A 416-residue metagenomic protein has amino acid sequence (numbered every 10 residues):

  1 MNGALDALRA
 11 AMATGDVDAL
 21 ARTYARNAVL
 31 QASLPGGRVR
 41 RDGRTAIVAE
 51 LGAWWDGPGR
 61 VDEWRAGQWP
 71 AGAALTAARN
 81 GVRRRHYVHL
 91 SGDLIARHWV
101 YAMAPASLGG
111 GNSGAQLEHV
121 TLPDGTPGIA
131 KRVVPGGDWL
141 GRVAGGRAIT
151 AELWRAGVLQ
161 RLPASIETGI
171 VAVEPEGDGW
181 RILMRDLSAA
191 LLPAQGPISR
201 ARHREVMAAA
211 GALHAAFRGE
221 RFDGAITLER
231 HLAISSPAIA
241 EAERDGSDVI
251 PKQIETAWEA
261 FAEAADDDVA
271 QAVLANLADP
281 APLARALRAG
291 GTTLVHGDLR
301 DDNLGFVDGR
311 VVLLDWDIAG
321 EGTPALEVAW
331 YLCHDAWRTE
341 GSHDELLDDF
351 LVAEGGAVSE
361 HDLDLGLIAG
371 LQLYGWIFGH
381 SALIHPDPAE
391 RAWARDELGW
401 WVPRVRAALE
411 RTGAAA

Functional and structural regions predicted by a protein language model:
V17-W69: A solvent-exposed, acidic/Ser-Thr-rich amphipathic alpha-helical stretch
V48-M103: A beta-strand edge to alpha-helix "cap/lid" segment located at domain peripheries
S91, Y101-G177, A284-L287, F306-V311 (+1 more regions): Conserved NTP-binding catalytic cores of kinases and kinase-like/nucleotidyltransferase enzymes across multiple kinase
E152, P324-G356, A369-A392: Active-site activation/catalytic loop segments of kinase-like enzymes and analogous catalytic loops in related
A172-R202: Conserved structural core of kinase catalytic domains
L192-H231: Conserved kinase catalytic-core helix
A225-L283: Active-site catalytic-loop/activation-segment of kinase and kinase-like phosphoryl-transfer enzymes
D302-W330: Catalytic activation segment of kinase domains across protein kinase-like and atypical kinase folds
